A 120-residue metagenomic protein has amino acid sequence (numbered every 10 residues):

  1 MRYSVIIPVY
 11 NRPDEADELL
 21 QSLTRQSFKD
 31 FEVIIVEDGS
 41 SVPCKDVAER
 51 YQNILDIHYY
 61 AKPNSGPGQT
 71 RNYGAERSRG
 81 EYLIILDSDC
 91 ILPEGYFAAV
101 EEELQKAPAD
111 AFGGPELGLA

Functional and structural regions predicted by a protein language model:
M1-R25: N-proximal low-complexity "stem/linker" segments adjacent to membrane-targeting elements
V9-D17, E37, S41, E94: A structural helix-start
N11, L23, D38-S40, S65 (+1 more regions): Conserved short acidic donor-positioning loop in nucleotide-sugar-dependent glycosyltransferases
L20-A61: Acidic donor-binding segment of Leloir-type glycosyltransferases
C44-K45, R71, G95-F97: Acidic donor-diphosphate engagement hotspot in glycosyltransferases and nucleotidyltransferases that stabilizes
K62-S78: Glycine-rich, basic loop-to-helix element that forms the pyrophosphate-binding segment of sugar-nucleotide handling
L83: Short aromatic/hydrophobic "clamp" motif used to bind/position activated sugar donors
G95-A120: Conserved donor NDP-sugar-binding/catalytic core segment of glycosyltransferases
